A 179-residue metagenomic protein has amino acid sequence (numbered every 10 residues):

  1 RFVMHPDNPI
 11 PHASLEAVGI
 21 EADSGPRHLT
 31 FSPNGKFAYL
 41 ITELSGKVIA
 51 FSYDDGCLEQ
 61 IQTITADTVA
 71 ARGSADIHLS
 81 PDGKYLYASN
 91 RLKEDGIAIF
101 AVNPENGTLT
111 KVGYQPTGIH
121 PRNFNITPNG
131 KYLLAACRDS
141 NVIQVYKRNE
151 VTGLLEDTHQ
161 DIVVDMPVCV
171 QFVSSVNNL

Functional and structural regions predicted by a protein language model:
R1-G46: Loop-centered beta-sheet repeat module
F2-I10, F51-L58, F100-G107, K147-L154: Short loop/turn segments immediately following beta-strands, especially the blade-tip and inter-blade linker loops
A13-I20, I61-T68, T110-P116, D157-I162: A short beta-strand motif characteristic of beta-propeller blades
I20-G35, D67-G83, T117-Y132, D161-N178: Beta-rich, blade/repeat-based domains predominating in secreted/periplasmic proteins but also intracellular
S32, L40-L44, A88-L92, A135-R138: Conserved beta-strand positions in repeat-built beta-propeller and related beta-rich domains
I41-Y53, L58-Y87: Oxyanion-binding "anion nests"
S45-K47, K93-D95, D139-V142, N177: Short glycine/acidic-enriched loop and turn motifs that connect beta-strands
A98-K147: C-terminal hydrophobic structural anchor segments that stabilize assembly/packing rather than catalytic chemistry
